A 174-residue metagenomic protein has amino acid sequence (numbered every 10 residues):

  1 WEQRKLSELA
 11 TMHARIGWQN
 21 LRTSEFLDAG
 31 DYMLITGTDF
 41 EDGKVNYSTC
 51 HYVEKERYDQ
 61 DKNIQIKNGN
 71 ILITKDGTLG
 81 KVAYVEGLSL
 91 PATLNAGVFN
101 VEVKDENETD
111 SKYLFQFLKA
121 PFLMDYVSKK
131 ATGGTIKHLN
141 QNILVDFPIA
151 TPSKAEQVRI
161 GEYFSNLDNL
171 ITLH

Functional and structural regions predicted by a protein language model:
W1-E8, T151-H174: Amphipathic alpha-helical coiled-coil/heptad-repeat segments
W1-G17, D146: Non-catalytic DNA-recognition/assembly elements of restriction-modification systems
S7-A10, R22-R57, V101: DNA target-recognition patches
Q19-E25, K129-A131: Short coil/turn segments at secondary-structure boundaries
T36-G37, S48-K119: A short beta-sheet element
K75, P91-F99, D110, T132-A155: A short glycine-rich beta-alpha junction/loop motif
